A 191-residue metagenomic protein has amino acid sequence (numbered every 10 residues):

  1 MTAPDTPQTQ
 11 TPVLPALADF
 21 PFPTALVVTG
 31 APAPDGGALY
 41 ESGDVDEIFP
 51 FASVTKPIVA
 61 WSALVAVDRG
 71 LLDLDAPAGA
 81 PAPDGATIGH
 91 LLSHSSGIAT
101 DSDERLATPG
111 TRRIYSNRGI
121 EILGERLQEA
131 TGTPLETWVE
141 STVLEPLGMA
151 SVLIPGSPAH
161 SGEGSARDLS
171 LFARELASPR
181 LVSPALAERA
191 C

Functional and structural regions predicted by a protein language model:
T2, T9-F49, G89, S93: A short, well-structured edge-of-sheet supersecondary motif
T2-T9, A16, A76-A80, S151-V152 (+1 more regions): Glycosyltransferase-associated regions of secretory-pathway enzymes, highlighting luminal stem/catalytic domains
G43-D46, R105-P109, I120, I154-P158: Flexible glycine/proline-enriched surface loops and loop-helix/loop-strand junctions
P50-V54, A66-E104, E129-S161: Active-site helix/loop module of the DD-peptidase/beta-lactamase fold, centered on the serine-lysine SxxK catalytic
S53-V54, I114-R118: Catalytic nucleophile serine of serine hydrolases, specifically the conserved "nucleophile elbow" pentapeptide
I58-W61, R118-E125, R167-L171: Well-ordered alpha-helical segments within folded domains of soluble proteins
L64-L71, G124-E129, L171-A177: Short glycine/serine- and small hydrophobic-enriched flexible loop segments
A107, T137, L144-C191: Penicillin-binding protein/beta-lactamase superfamily catalytic region
